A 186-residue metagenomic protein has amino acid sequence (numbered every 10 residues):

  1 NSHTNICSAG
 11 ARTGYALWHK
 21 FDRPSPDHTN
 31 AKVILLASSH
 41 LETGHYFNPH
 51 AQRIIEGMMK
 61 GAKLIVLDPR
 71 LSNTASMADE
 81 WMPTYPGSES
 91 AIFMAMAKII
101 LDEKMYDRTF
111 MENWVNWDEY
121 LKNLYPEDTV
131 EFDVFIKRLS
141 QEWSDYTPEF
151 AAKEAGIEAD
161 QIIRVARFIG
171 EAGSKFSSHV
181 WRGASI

Functional and structural regions predicted by a protein language model:
N1-N30: Anionic-ligand anchoring segments at beta-strand to alpha-helix junctions in alpha/beta enzyme folds, i.e., glycine
P26-T29, G57-M58, T74-A75: Solvent-exposed alpha-helices and their adjacent loops that cap or buttress functional pockets in soluble metabolic
H40-Q52: Glycine/threonine-rich flexible loop motifs
H40-T43, L71-N73, A184-I186: Solvent-exposed loop/turn segments at secondary-structure junctions within structured extracellular/periplasmic domains
H50-K60: Catalytic-core regions built around general acid/base machinery
G61, I65, R70-G173: Long, well-ordered, tryptophan-enriched scaffold segments
R167-I186: Acidic catalytic cores of enzymes that act on phosphate-bearing nucleotides/polynucleotides
